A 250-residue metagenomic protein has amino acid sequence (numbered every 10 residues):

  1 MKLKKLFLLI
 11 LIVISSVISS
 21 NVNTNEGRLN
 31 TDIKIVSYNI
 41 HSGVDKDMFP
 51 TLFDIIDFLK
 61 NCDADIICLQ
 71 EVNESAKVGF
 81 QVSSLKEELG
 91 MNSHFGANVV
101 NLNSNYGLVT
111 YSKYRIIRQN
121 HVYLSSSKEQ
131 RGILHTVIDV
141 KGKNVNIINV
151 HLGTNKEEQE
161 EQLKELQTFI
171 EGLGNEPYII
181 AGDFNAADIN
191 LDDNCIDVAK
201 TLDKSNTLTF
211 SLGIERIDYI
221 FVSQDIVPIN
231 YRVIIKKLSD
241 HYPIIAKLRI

Functional and structural regions predicted by a protein language model:
K2-E87, N101-S104, L108, K164 (+1 more regions): N-terminal, active-site-proximal structural segment of metallo-dependent hydrolase catalytic domains
S19-N23, H121-V122, V137, K156 (+2 more regions): Metal-dependent phosphoester-hydrolase catalytic domains
G27, D47, Q70-N144, R232-I235: Structured beta-strand-rich core segments of catalytic domains in phosphoester-bond hydrolases
K34-I40, I55-V78, T136, N146-V150 (+5 more regions): Active-site beta-strand/loop signature of hydrolases that rely on acidic residues for catalysis
S42-V44, N120-L124, V150-E158: Surface-exposed cleft-lining segments at the edges of enzyme active sites
K46-P50, E158-E161, V233-I234: Short, solvent-exposed loop/turn segments at secondary-structure boundaries
D63, G90, K113-R115, G174 (+1 more regions): Residue-level detector of structured alpha->beta connecting loops
Q130, V137-V140, I148-K156, E160: Internal catalytic-core helix/loop-beta-alpha segment that presents or stabilizes conserved functional determinants
